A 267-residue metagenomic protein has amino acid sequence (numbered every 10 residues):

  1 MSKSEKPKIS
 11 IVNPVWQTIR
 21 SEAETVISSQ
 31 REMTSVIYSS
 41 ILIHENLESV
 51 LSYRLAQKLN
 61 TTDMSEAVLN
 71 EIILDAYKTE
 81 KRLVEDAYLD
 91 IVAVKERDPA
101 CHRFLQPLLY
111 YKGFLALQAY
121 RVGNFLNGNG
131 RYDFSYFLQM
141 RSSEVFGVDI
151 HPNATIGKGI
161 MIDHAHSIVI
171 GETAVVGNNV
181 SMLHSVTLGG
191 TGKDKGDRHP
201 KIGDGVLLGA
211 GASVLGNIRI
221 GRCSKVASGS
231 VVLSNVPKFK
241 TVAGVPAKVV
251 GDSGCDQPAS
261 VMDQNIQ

Functional and structural regions predicted by a protein language model:
M1-R141, A259-Q267: Terminal amphipathic alpha-helical/low-complexity segments used for targeting or macromolecular assembly
S143-V250, C255: Structural signal for interior beta-strand "rungs" in well-ordered beta-sheet cores of soluble enzyme domains
